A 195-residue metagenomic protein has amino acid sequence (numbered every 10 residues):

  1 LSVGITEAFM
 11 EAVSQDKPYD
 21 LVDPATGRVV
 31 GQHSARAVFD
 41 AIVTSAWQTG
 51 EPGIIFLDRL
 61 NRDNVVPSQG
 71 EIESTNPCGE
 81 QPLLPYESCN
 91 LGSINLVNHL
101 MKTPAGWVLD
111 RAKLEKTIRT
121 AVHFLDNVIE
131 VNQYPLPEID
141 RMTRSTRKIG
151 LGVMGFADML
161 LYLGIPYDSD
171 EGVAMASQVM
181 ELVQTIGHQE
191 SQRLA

Functional and structural regions predicted by a protein language model:
L1, T117-D140, I165-A195: Internal maturation/activation junctions in enzymes
L1-R111, Y134, E138, G187-A195: Active-site cavity-forming subdomains of large catalytic enzyme subunits
A41, G155-M159, M175, E190: A general alpha-helix detector
T44, S93, F124-N127, D158-M159: Short, hydrophobic/amphipathic alpha-helical patches that form generic packing surfaces within helical domains
V66-G70, K148, L182: Eukaryote-specific, cytoplasm-facing alpha-helical/coiled-coil scaffolding segments in long proteins
E87-N90, I149-G155: Catalytic-loop motifs flanking and including active-site residues across diverse enzymes
V97-P104, L160-D168: Short helix-capping/linker segments at secondary-structure and domain boundaries
Y134-V153, L160-L161: N-terminal glycine-/lysine-enriched basic segments
